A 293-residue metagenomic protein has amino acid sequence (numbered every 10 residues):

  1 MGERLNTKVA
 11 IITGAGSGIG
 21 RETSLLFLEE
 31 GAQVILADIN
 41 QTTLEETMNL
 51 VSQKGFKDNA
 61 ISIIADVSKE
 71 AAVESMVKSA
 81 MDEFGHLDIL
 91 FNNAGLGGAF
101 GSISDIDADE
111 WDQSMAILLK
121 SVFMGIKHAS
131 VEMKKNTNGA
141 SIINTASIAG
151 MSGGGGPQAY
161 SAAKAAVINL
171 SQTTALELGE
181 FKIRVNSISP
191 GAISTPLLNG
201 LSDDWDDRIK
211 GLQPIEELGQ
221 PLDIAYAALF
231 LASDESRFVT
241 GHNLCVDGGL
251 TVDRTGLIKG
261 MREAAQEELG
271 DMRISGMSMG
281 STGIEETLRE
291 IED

Functional and structural regions predicted by a protein language model:
E3-I35: Canonical Rossmann dinucleotide-binding motif of NAD(H)/NADP(H)-dependent dehydrogenases/reductases, specifically
Q41-T42, I64-M76, A108, L222-D223: The beta1-alpha1 cofactor-binding region of Rossmann-like NAD(H)/NADP(H)-dependent oxidoreductases
E74, G97-D112, V131, K135 (+3 more regions): Conserved mid-core segment of classical short-chain dehydrogenase/reductases
S104-F123, I143, V167, K210 (+1 more regions): Catalytic Tyr-X3-Lys loop
I126, A163, S171: Active-site helix of classical SDR
V131, L176-E180, R237: Alpha-helical segment proximal to the catalytic Tyr-Lys
S147: Residue(s) in the substrate-gating loop at a strand-loop-helix junction that position the organic substrate next
S187, D207-V239, V246-G248, L269 (+1 more regions): C-terminal helical subdomain
